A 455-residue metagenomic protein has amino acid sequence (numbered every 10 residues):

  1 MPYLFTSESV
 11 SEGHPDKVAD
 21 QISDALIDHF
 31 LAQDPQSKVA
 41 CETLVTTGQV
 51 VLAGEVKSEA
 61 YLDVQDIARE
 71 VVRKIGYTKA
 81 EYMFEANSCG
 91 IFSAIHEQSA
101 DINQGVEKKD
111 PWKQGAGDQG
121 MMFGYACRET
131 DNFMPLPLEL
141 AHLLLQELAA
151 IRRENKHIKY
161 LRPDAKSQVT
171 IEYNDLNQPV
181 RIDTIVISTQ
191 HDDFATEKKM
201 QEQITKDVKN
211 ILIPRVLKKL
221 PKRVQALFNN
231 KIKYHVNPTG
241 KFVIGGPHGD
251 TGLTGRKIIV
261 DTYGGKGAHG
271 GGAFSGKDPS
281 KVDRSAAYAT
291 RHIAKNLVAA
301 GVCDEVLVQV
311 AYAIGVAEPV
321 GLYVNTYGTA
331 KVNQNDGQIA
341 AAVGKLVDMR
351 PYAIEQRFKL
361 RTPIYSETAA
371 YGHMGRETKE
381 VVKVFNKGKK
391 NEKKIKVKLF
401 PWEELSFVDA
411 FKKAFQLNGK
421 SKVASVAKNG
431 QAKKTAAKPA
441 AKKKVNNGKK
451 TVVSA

Functional and structural regions predicted by a protein language model:
M1-A40, V408, A414: N-terminal, positively charged regions that mediate nucleic acid binding
T6, R73-I244, A370, G375-K379 (+1 more regions): Glycine-rich, mobile lid/loop segments that gate access to catalytic sites or pores
E8-V10, H14-A19, Q114-T130, V243-A268 (+2 more regions): Conserved phosphate/anionic-ligand binding catalytic regions in large, soluble enzymes, centered on
E12-L31, E129-Q146, K277-G301: Alpha-helical support elements that line or immediately flank enzyme active sites and cofactor-binding pockets
S37-C41, A165-I171, I232-V236, V302-A313: A short glycine-rich, hydrophobically flanked beta-strand micro-motif that places a catalytic Asp/Glu for divalent metal
V39-S58, I314-E318: Short, charge-patterned binding micro-sites
T46, E305, Y312-K434, K438 (+1 more regions): Internal helix-turn-beta structural module
T196-V298: Glycine-rich anion/phosphate-binding loop at the beta-strand->alpha-helix junction
